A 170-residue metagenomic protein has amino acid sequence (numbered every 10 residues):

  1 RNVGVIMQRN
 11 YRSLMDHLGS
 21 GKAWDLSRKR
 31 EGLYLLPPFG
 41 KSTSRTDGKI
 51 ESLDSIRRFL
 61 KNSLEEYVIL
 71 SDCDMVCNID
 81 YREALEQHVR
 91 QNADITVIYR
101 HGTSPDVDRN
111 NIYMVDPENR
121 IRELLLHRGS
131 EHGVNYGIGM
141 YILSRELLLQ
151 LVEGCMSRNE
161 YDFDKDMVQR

Functional and structural regions predicted by a protein language model:
R1-C73, N78, E83: Conserved N-terminal catalytic core of the sugar/cofactor nucleotidyltransferase
R30, D108, N135-I138: Short, solvent-exposed loop/turn segments at the edges of secondary structure
P38-F39, S71-C73, I79, Y99-R100 (+4 more regions): Fold-independent oxyanion-binding glycine-rich loops and adjacent beta-strand/coil segments at enzyme active sites
E51-S55, L64-E65, R100, P105-R128: Rossmann-like NAD(P)H-binding beta-loop-alpha module
I69, R120-R170: Catalytic-core segments of class I nucleotidyltransferases/pyrophosphorylases that form NMP-activated intermediates
M75-R109, V115: Conserved donor-nucleotide/metal-binding helix-loop-beta segment in metal-dependent transferases, i.e., the alpha-helix
